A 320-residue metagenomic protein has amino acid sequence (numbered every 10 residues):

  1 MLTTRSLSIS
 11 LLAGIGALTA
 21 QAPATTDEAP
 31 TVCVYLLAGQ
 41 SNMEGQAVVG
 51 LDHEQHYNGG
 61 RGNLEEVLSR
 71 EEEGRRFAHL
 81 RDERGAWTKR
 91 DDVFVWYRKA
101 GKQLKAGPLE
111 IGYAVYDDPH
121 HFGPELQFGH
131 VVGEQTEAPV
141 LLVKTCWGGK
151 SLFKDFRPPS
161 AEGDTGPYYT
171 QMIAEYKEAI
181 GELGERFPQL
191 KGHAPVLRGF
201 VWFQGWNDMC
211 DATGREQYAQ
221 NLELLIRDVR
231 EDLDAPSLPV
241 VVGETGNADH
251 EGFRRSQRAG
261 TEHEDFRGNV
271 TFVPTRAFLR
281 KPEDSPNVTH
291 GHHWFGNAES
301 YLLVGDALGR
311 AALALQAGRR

Functional and structural regions predicted by a protein language model:
M1-T3: N-terminal secretory signal peptides that target proteins for export/translocation
L7-I9, A13-A29: Bacterial Sec-dependent signal peptides at the C-terminal "C-region" and cleavage site
A24-R320: Cell-envelope and extracellular/periplasmic
